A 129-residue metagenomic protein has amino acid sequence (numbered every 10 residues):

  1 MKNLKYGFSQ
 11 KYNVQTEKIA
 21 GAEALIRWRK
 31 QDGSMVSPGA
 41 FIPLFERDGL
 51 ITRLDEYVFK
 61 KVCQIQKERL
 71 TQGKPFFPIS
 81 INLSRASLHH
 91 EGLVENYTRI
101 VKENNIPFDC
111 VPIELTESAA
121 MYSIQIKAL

Functional and structural regions predicted by a protein language model:
K5-G7, T16-F59, T71-A86, N105-S118: Catalytic core of bacterial cyclic-dinucleotide metallophosphodiesterases
K11-Y12: Alpha-helical, hydrophobic structural elements that either
V62-T71, V101: Short catalytic/binding micro-motifs of nucleotide second-messenger systems
S87-L93: Active-site glycine- and acidic-residue-rich loops that bind and position anionic ligands or nucleotide-like cofactors
E95-L129: The catalytic core of metal-dependent phosphodiesterases that act on cyclic dinucleotides
